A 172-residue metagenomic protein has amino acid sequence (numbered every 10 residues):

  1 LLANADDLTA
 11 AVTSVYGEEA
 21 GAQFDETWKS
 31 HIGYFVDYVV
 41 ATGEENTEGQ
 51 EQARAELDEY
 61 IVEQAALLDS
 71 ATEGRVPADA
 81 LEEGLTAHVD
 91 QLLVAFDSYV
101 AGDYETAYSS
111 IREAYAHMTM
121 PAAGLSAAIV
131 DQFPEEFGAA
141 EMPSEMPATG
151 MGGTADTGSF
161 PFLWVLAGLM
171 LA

Functional and structural regions predicted by a protein language model:
L1-D69, H117: Alpha-helical segments in soluble extracytoplasmic regions
A20-G43, R75-D103: Long, amphipathic, charge-rich alpha-helical segments that form helical bundles/coiled-coils
T42, E63, V76, D97 (+2 more regions): Intrinsically disordered, low-complexity polar regions and short flexible loop motifs
A71-A80, A101-T106, G124-A140: Long amphipathic alpha-helical segments
L85, I111-Y115, S159-F162: Individual transmembrane alpha-helices with interfacial aromatic-anchor signatures
A107, A114, A167-G168: Small-residue hotspots
D131-G158: C-terminal low-complexity, Ser/Thr- and acidic/Pro-rich disordered "stalk" regions positioned immediately N-terminal
S159-A172: A cross-kingdom C-terminal cell-surface attachment/processing module
